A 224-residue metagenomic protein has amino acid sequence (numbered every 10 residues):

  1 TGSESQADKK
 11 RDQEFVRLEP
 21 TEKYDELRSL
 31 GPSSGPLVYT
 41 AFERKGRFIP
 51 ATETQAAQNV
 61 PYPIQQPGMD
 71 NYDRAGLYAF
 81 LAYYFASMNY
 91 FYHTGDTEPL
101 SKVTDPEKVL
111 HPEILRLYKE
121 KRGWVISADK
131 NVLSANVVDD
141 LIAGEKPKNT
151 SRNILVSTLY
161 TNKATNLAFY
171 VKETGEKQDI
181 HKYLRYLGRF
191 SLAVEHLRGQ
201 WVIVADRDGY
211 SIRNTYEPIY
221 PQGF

Functional and structural regions predicted by a protein language model:
T1-A79, Y83: Juxtamembrane and targeting peptides
G2-V38, D140-F224: Exposed beta-sheet edge and beta->alpha loop/turn motif
G46-K130: Core segments of small alpha/beta cavity-forming domains
D70, L110-R116, L133-N136, F169-K172 (+1 more regions): A short linear-motif detector with a strong N-terminal bias
R122-E145: A short, amphipathic edge element
